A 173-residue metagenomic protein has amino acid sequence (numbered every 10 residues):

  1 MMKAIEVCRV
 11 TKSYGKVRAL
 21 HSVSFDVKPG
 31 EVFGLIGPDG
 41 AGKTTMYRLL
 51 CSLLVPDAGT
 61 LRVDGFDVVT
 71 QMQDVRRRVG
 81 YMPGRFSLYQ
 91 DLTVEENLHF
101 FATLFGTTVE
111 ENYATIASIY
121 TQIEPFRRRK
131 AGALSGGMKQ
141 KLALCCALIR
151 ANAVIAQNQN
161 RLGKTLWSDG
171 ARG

Functional and structural regions predicted by a protein language model:
K3-I5, K12-G173: ABC transporter nucleotide-binding domains
